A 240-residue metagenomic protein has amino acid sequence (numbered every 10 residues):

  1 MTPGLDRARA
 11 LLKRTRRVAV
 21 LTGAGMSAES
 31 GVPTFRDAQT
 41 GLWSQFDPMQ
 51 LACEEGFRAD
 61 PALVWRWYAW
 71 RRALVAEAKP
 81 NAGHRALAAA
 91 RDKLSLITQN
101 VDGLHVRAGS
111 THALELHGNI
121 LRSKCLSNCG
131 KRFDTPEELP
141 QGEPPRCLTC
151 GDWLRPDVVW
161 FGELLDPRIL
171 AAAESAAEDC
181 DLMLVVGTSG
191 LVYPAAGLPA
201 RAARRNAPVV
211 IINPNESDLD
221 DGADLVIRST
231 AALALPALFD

Functional and structural regions predicted by a protein language model:
M1-D240: Conserved catalytic core of sirtuin-type NAD+-dependent deacylases
